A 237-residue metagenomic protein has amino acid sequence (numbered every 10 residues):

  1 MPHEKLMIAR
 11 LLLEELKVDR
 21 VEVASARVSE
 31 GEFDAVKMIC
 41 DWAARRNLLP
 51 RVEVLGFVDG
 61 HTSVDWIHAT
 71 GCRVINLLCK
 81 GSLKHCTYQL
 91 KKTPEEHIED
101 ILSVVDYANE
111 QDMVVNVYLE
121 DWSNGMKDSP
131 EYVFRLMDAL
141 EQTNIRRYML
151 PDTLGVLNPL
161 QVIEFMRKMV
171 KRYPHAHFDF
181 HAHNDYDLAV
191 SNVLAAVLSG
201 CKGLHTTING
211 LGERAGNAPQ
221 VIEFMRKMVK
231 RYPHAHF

Functional and structural regions predicted by a protein language model:
M1-G60, I222-K227: N-terminal capping/small domains of soluble enzymes
L12, I75, V117, Y148 (+2 more regions): Conserved, mostly hydrophobic/aromatic
K17-A43, C79-K92, E120-G125, M149-L160 (+1 more regions): Glycine-rich, proline-tolerant flexible connector loops at the mouths of alpha/beta enzymes
K17-V18, C72, M113, I145 (+2 more regions): A structural motif
R20, S25, R45-N116, D121-V133: Active-site beta->alpha loop and helix N-cap motifs at the rims of alpha/beta catalytic domains
F33-R45, M126-T143, M166-V170: Short, electropositive alpha-helical surface patch
G60-I67, D128, Y132-L136, Y186-C201: Catalytic cores of alpha/beta
L154-L157, Q161-K227, F237: Catalytic alpha/beta core domains of metabolic enzymes, predominantly
